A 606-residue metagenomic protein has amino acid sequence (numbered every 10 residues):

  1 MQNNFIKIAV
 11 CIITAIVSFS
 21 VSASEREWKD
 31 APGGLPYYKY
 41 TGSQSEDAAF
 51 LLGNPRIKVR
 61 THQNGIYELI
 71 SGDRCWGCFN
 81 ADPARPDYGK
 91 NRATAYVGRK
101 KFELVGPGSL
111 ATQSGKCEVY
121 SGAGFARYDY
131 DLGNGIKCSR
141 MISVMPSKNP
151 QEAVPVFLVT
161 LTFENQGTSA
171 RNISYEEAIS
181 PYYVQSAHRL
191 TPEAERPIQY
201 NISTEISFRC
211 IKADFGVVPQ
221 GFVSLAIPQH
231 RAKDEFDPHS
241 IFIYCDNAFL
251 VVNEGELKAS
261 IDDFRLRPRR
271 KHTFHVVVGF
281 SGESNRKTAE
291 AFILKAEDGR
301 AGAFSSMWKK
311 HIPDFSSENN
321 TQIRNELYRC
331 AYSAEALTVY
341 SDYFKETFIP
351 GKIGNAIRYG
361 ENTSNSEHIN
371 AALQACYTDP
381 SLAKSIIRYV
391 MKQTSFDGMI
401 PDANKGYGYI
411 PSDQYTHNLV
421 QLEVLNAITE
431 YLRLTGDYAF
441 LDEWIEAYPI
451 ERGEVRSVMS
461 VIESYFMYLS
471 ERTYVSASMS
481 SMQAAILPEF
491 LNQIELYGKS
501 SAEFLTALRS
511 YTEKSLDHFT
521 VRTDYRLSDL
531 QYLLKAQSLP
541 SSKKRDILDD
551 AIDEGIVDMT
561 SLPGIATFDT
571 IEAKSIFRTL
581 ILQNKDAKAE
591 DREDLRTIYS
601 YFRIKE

Functional and structural regions predicted by a protein language model:
A9-S18: Bacterial N-terminal signal peptides
A23-K90: Beta-strand-rich N-terminal accessory domains
S24, E297-Y359, S385, Y389: Low-complexity, Ser/Thr/Pro/Gly-enriched N-terminal "stalk/linker" regions
P86, S143-N253, D298, G302: Polysaccharide-binding surfaces and accessory modules of carbohydrate-active proteins
R99-V156, D246-S260: Extended, loop-rich substrate-binding clefts of extracytoplasmic carbohydrate-active enzymes
K233-F304: Beta-strand-rich recognition/accessory modules
E361-K384, M391, R456, S460 (+3 more regions): Active-site core of glycosidic bond-cleaving carbohydrate-active enzymes
E361-T473, S480, K574, Y601-K605: Aromatic-rich carbohydrate-recognition surfaces in CAZymes
